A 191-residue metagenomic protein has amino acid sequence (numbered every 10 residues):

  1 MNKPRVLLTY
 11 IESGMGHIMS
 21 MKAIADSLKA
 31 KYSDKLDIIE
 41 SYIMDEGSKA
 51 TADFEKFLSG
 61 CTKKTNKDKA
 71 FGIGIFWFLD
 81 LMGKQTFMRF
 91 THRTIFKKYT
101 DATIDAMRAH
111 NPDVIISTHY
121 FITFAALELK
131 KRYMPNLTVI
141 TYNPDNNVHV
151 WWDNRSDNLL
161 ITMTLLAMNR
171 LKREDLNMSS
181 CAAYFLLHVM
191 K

Functional and structural regions predicted by a protein language model:
N2-V6: Extreme N-terminal starter segment of soluble prokaryotic enzymes
T9-I11, S41, Y142: Short hydrophobic segments within beta-strands
I11-K22: A short, glycine/small-residue-rich beta-strand->loop->alpha-helix junction that serves as a flexible
H17, M44-S48, T123-A125, V148-V150 (+1 more regions): Short, well-ordered alpha-helical microsegments
A23, S27-I104: Conserved N-terminal ligand/cofactor-binding loop architecture of enzyme catalytic domains
D101-I115, A125-I140: Glycosyltransferases and closely related glycan-assembly transferases that use nucleotide-activated donors
T118-F121: Short His-centered aromatic/hydrophobic patch
K131-M190: Active-site-proximal region of nucleotide-activated glycan assembly enzymes, centered on histidine/acidic-rich loops
